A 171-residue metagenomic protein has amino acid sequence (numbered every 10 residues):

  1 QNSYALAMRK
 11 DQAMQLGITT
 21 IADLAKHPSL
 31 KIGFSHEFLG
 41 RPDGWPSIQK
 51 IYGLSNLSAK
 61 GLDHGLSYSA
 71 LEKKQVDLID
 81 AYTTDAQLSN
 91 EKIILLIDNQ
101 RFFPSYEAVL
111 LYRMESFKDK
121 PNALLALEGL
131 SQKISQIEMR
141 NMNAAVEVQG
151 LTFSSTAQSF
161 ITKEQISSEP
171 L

Functional and structural regions predicted by a protein language model:
Q1-I32, M114, Q132-Q136: A conserved helix-loop-strand patch within extracytoplasmic ligand-binding domains of the periplasmic binding
M8-K10, S35, D63-H64, I79-A86 (+2 more regions): Beta->alpha turn/N-cap motifs
I21-K60, Q158-K163: Ligand-binding cleft/hinge of the Venus flytrap
P28-K31, S47, L66, A70-T84: Alpha-to-beta junction loops
L57-S69: Short helix-initiation/N-cap motifs at beta->coil->alpha
K73-Q75, Q87-R101: Ligand-binding "clamshell"
D119-L130: Short amphipathic alpha-helical coupling segments at ligand-binding clamshell hinges and other catalytic/signaling
M139-L171: N-terminal hydrophobic or amphipathic helices and topogenic motifs
